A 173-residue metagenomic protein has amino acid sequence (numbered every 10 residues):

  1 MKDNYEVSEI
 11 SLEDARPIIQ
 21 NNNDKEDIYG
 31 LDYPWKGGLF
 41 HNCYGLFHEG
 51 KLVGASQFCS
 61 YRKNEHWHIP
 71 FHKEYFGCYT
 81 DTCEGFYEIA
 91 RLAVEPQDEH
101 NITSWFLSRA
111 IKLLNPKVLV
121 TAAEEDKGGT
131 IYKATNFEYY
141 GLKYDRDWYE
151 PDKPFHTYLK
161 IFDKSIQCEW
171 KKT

Functional and structural regions predicted by a protein language model:
M1-W35: Short amphipathic alpha-helix that is part of the acyltransferase structural core
K2-Y5, H41, V53, E84-Y87 (+1 more regions): Sequence-level motif detector for i,i+2 pairs with an aromatic at +2
E9, C59-L159: Acyl-donor binding region in acyl/amide transferases
L31-P34, Y44-G45, I111: HAD-like aspartate-dependent phosphatase fold
W35-F40, E49, P151-D152: A short catalytic or substrate-binding loop motif that flags glycine-/basic-rich loops and adjacent residues that bind
F40-S56, S60: Conserved beta-hairpin
E49-G50, I161-S165: Short loop segments at secondary-structure junctions
K164-T173: Flexible, glycine-/basic-rich loop-and-beta segments that form/coincide with the SAM-dependent methyltransferase
